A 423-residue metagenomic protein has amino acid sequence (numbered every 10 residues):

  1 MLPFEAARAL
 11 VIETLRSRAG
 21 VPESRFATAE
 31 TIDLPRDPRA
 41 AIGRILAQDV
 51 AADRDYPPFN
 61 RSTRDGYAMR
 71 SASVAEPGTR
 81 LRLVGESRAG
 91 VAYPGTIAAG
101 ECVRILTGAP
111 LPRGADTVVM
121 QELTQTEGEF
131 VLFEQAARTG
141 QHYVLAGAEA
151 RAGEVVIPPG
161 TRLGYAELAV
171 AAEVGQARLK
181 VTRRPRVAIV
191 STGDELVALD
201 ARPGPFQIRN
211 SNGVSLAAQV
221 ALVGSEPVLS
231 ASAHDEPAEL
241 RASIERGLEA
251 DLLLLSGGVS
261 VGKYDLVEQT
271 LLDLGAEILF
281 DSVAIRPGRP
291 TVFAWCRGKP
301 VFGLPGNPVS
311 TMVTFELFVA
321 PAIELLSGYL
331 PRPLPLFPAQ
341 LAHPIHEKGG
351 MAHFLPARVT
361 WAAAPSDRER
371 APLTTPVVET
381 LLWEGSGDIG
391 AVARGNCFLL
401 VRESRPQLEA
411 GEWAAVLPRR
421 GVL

Functional and structural regions predicted by a protein language model:
M1-E5, A177-L304, P308-T314, P365: Helix-rich terminal scaffold detector
M1-G78, L163: Intrinsically disordered, low-complexity, positively charged segments
L2-E5, V50, D65-H234, L382-W383 (+2 more regions): Short, glycine/charged-enriched hinge/interface segments at domain edges or termini
L2-R8, P22-L34, P38-R39, Q48 (+4 more regions): Flexible glycine/proline-rich
R8, I12, D65, Q121-E122 (+13 more regions): Predominant activation on well-ordered alpha-helical scaffold segments within soluble catalytic domains
R39, R44, A52, S62-D65 (+6 more regions): Short, basic and Ser/Thr-rich N-terminal targeting/leader segments
P112, Y165, V261-K263, S310 (+1 more regions): Short glycine-rich, flexible loops that bind phosphorylated cofactors or substrates
